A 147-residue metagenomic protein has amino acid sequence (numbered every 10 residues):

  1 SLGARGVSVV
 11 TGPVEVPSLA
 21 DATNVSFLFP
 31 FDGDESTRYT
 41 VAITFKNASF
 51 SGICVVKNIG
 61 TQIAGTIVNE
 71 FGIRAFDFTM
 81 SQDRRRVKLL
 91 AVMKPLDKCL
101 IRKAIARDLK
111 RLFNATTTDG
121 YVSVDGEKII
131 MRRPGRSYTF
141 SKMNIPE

Functional and structural regions predicted by a protein language model:
L2-V25, T40-T44, I73, D77-E147: Mature, soluble, non-transmembrane domains
S26-G33, V55, V68, T116-S123: Short linear motifs in intrinsically disordered
F29-K46: A short, Trp-centered hydrophobic/proline-enriched beta-strand micro-motif
P30-D34, V56-T61, M80-Q82: Edge/loop elements at the starts and ends of beta-strands within beta-rich repeat scaffolds
F45-R74: Structural recognition of beta-strand segments within beta-rich domains
